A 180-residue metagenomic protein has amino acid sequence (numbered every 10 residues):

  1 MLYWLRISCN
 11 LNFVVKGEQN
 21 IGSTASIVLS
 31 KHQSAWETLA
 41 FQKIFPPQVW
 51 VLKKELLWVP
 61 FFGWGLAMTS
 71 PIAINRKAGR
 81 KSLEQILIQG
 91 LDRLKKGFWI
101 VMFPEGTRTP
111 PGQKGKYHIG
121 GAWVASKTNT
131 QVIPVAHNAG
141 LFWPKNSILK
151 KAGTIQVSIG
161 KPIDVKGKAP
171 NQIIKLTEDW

Functional and structural regions predicted by a protein language model:
M1-V14: N-terminal membrane-anchoring alpha-helices
L5-R6, L66, R93, A125: A generic structural signal for well-ordered alpha-helical segments
R6-S8, S23-G79: Catalytic core of membrane glycerolipid acyltransferases/transacylases, capturing the structured, soluble-facing
V15, I72-N75, V165: Short acidic-hydrophobic, aromatic-tinged amphipathic segments that line or gate anion-handling sites
V15, V28, W50-V51, V157-I159: Generic preference for hydrophobic
G17-I21: Glycine-rich helix-loop-beta junction characteristic of Rossmann-like nucleotide cofactor-binding loops
E84-W180: Non-catalytic C-terminal accessory region of glycerolipid acyltransferases and related lyso-lipid remodeling enzymes
